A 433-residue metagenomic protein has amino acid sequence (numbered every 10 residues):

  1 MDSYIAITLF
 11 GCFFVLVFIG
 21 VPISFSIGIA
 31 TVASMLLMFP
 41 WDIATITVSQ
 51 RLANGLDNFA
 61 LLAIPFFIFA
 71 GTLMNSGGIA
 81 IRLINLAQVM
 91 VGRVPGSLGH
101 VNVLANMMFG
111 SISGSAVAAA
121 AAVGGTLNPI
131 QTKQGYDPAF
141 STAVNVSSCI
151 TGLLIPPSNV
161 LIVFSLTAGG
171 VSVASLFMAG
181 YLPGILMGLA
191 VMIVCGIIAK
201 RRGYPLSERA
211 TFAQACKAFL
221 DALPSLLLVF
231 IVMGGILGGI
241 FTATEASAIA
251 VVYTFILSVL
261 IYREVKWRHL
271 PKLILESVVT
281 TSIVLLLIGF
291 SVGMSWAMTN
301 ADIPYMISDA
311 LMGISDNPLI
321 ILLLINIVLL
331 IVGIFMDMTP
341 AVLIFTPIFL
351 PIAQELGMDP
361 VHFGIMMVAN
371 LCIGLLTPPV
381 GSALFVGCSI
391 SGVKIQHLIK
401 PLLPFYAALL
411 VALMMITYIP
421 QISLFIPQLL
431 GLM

Functional and structural regions predicted by a protein language model:
M1-M433: Alpha-helical transmembrane segments of multi-pass membrane transport proteins
